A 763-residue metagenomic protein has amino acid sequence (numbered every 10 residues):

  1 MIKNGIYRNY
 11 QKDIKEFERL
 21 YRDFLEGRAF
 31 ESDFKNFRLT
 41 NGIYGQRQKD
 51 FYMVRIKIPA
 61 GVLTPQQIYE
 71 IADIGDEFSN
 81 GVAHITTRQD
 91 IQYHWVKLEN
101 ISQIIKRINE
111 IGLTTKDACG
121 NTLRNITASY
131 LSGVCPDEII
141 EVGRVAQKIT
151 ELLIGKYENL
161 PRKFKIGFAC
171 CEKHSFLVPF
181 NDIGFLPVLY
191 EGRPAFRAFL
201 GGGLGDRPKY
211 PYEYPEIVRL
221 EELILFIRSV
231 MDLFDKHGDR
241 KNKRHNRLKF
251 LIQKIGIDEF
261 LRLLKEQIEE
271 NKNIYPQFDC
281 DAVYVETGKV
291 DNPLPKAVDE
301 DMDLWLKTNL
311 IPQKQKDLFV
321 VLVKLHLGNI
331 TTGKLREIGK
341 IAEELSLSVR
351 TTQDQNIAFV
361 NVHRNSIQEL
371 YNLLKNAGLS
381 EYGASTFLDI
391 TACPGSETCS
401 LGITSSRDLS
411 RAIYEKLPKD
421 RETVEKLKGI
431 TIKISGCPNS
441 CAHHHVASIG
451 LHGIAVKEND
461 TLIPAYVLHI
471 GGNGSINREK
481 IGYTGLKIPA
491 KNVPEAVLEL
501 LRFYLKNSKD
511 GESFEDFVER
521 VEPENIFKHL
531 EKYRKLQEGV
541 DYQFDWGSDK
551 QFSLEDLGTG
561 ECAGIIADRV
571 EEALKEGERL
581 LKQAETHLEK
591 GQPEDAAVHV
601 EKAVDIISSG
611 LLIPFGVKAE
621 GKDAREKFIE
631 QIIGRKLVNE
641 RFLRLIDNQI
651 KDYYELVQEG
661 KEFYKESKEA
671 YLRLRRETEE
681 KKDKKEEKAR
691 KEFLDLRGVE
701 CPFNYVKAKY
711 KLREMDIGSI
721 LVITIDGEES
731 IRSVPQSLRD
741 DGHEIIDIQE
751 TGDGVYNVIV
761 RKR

Functional and structural regions predicted by a protein language model:
M1-E585: Peripheral terminal and linker regions in Fe-S/redox and tRNA-modifying enzymes
Q368-Y371, A597, V604: Conserved positions within tetratricopeptide repeat
R502-Q543, N639-E677, I745: Extended, hydrophobic interaction surfaces within ordered domains
E572-T586, S608-K682: Long, charged low-complexity segments
L581, L588, P593, V600-E601 (+1 more regions): Inward-facing hydrophobic residues that define packing positions of alpha-helical scaffold repeats
T586-K590, E714-I717: Charged, alpha-helical scaffolding/interaction elements associated with membrane systems
E594-E601, Y654-Q658: Short, charged, amphipathic alpha-helical segments
K681-R763: Domain-level signature for proteins that mediate thiol-based redox and metal-cofactor handling
